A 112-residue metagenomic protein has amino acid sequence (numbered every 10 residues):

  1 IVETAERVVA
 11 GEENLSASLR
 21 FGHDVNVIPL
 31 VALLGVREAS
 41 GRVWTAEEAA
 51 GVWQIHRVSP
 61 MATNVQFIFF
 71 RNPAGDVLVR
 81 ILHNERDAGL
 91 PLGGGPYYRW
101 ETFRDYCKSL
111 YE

Functional and structural regions predicted by a protein language model:
I1-E112: Non-catalytic terminal regions with compositionally biased, polar/charged low complexity
